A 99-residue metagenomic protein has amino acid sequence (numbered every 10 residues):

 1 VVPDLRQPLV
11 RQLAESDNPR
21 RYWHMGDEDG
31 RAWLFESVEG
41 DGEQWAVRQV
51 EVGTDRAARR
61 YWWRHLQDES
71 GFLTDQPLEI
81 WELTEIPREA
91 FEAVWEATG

Functional and structural regions predicted by a protein language model:
V1, W23, F35, Q44-V47 (+1 more regions): Generic preference for hydrophobic/aromatic residues in regular secondary structure cores
V2-L34: Negatively charged, low-complexity tracts enriched in Asp/Glu with abundant Ser/Thr
E15-S16, G26, D55-R56, T74 (+2 more regions): Intrinsically disordered, low-complexity regions enriched in Ser/Pro/Gly/Gln/His and often acidic
R21, R31, E43, R60-Y61 (+3 more regions): Short, low-complexity intrinsically disordered segments
E39-E82: Acidic, aromatic-enriched beta-alpha/helix-loop junctions
G71-G99: Short, compact, well-ordered microdomains
